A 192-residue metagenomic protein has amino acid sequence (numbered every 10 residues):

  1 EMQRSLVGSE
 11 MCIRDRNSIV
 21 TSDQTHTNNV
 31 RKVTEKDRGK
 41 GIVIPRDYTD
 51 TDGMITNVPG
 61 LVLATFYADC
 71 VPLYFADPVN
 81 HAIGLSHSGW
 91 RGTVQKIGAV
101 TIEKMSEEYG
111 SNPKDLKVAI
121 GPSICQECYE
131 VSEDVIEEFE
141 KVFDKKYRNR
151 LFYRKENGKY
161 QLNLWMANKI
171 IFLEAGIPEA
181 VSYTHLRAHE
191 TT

Functional and structural regions predicted by a protein language model:
E1, S5, S9, I13-R187: Active-site microenvironment for binding and transforming phosphate-containing groups
A188-T192: Short "domain-exit" segments at the C-terminal end of structured domains
